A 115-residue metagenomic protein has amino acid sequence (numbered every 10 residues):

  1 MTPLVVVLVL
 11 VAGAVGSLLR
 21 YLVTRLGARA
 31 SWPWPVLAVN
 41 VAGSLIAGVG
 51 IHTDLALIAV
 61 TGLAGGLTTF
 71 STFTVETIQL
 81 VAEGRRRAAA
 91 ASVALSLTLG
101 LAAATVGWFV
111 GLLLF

Functional and structural regions predicted by a protein language model:
M1-F115: Membrane-interface helix-loop junctions in multi-pass transporters/channels
